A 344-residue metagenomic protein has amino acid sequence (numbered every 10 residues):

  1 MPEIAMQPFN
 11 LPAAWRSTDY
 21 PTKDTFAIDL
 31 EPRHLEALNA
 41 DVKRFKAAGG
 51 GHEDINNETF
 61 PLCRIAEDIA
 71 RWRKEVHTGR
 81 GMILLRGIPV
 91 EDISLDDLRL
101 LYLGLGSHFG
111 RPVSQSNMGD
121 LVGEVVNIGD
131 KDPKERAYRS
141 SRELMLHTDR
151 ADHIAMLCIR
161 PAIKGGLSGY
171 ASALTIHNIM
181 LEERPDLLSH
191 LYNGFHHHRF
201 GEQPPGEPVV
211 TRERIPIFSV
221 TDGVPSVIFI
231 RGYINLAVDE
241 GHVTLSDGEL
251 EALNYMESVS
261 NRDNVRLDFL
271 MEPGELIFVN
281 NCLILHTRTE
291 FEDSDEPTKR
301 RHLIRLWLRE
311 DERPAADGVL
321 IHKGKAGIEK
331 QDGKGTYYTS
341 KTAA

Functional and structural regions predicted by a protein language model:
M1-A66, A70-W72, T78, I83 (+5 more regions): Active-site environment of non-heme Fe oxygenases that use a 2-His-1-carboxylate facial triad
D96-L103, Y170-S172: "Short basic amphipathic alpha-helical interaction patches in structured regions
Y102-V113: A short alpha->loop->secondary-structure connector
